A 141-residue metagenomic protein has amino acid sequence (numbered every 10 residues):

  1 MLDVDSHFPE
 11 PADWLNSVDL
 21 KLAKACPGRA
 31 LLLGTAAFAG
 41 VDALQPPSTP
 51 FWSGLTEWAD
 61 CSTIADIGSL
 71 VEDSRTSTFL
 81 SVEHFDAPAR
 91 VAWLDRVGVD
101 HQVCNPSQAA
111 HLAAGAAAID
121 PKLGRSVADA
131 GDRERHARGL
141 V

Functional and structural regions predicted by a protein language model:
M1-V141: Helix-coil boundary/capping segments in enzymes
